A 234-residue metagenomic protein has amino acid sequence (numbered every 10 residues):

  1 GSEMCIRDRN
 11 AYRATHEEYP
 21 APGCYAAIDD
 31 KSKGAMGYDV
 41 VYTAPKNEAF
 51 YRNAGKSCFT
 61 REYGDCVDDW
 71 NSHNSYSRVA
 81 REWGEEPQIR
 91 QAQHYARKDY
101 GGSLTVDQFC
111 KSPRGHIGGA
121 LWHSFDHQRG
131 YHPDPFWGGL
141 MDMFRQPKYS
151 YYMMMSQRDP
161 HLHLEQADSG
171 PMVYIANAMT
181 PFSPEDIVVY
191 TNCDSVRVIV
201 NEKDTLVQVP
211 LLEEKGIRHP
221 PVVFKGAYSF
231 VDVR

Functional and structural regions predicted by a protein language model:
G1-E3, R7-Y152, D168-A176, P184 (+1 more regions): Substrate-binding/catalytic cleft of secreted carbohydrate-active enzymes, primarily glycoside hydrolases
G64-D65, F125, M179, C193 (+2 more regions): A broadly conserved detector of short glycine/acidic/proline-rich loop/turn motifs that flank catalytic sites and bind
S124, E185-V189, V233-R234: Short, well-structured beta-strand segments within conserved domains
M155-R197, Y228: Surface beta-strand/loop "capping" patches
V196-R234: Long, low-complexity serine/threonine/glycine- and acidic-rich segments characteristic of extracellular
